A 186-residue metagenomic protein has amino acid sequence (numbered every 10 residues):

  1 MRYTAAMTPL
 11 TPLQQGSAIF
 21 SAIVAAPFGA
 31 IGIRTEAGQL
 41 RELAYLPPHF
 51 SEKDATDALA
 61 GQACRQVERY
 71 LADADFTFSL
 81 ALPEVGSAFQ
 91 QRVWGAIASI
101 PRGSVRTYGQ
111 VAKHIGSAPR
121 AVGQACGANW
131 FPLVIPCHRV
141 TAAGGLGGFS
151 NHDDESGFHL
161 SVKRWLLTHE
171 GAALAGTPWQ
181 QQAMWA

Functional and structural regions predicted by a protein language model:
R2-T35: DNA-contacting interfaces and partner/effector-binding or oligomerization modules in DNA-centric proteins
A6, G38, L167-T168: General helical structural elements
P12, E52-A55, A173: Short secondary-structure junctions
G16-I19, P27, F76-A186: Nucleic acid-binding interface residues in structured DNA/RNA-binding domains, emphasizing the DNA-engaging scaffolds
A22, E42-A44, F149: Beta-strand scaffold of nucleotide-dependent catalytic cores
A30, Q39-L40, R139: Structural motif
R34-S79: Compact structured core domains
